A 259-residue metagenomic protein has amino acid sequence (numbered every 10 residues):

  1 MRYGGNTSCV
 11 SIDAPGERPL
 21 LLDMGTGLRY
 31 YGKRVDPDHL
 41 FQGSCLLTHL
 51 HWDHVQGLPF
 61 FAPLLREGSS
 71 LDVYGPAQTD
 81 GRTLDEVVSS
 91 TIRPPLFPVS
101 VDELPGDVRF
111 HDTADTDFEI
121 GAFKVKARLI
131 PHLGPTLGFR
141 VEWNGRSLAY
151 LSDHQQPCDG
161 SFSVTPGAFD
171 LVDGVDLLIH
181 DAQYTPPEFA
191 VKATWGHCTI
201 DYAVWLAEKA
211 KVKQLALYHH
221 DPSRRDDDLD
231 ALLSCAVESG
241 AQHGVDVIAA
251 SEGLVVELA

Functional and structural regions predicted by a protein language model:
M1-A149, D159, F169, L229-A259: Binuclear metal-dependent hydrolase catalytic cores
L22, T48, Y150-S152, H180-A182 (+1 more regions): Active-site flanking residues adjacent to catalytic metal/cofactor-binding acidic residues
I130-P131, E142-N144, D153-Q155, A182-Y184 (+1 more regions): Histidine- and/or cysteine-centered catalytic micro-motif in compact active-site loops
L148-Q155, F189: Short, basic, glycine/proline-bearing loop/turn elements
P157-S251: Cap/insert and terminal regions of metallo-dependent hydrolase folds
